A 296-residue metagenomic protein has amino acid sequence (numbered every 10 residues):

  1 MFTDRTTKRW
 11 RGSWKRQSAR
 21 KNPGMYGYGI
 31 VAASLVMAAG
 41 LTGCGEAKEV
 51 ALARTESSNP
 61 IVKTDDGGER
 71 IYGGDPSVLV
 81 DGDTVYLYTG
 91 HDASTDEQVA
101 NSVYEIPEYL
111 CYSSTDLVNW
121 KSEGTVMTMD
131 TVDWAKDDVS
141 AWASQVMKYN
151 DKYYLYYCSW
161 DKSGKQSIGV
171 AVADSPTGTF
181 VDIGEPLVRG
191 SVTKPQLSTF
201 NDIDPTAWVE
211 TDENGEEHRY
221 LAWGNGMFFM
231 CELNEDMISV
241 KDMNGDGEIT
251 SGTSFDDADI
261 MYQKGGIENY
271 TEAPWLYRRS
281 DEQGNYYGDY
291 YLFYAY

Functional and structural regions predicted by a protein language model:
M1-E49: Gram-positive cell-envelope targeting signals
C44-Y296: Carbohydrate-active catalytic/glycan-binding domains of CAZyme proteins, especially the secreted or lumenal ectodomains
